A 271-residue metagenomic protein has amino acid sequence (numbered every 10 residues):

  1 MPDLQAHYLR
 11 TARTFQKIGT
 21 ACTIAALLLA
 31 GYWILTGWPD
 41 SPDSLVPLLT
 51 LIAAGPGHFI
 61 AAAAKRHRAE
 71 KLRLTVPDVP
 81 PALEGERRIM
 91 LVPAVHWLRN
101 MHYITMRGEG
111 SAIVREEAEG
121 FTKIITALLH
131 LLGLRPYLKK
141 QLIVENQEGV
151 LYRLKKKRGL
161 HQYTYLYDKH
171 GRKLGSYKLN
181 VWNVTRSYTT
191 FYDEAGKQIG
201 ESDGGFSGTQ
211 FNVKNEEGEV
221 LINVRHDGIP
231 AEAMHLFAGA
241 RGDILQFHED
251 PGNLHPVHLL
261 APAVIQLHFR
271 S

Functional and structural regions predicted by a protein language model:
M1-R135, R172, N180-V181, T185-T189 (+1 more regions): Low-complexity or membrane-interfacial segments used for flexible interactions
Q141-T189: Non-cytosolic head/periplasmic domains of membrane-anchored proteins
